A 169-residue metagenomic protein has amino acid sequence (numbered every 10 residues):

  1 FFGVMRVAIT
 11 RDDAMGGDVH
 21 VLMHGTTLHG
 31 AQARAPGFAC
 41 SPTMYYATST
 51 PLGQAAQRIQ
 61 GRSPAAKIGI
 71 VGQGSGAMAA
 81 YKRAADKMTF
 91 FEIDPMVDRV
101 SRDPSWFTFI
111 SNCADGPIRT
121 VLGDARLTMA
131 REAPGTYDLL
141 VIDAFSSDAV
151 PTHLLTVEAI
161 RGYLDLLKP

Functional and structural regions predicted by a protein language model:
F1-I118, A125-E132, A149-P151, V157: Class I S-adenosylmethionine
M44-Y45, T136, G162: Intrinsically disordered, low-complexity N-terminal regions enriched in serine/proline/glycine with scattered basic
M78, E92, V121-G123, D138-L139 (+1 more regions): Anionic, low-complexity intrinsically disordered segments
A130-V141: A short acidic, Gly/Pro-enriched loop at the edge of an enzyme's catalytic core that lines a small-molecule cofactor
A144-F145: Conserved NAD(P)H cofactor-binding loop of Rossmann-fold oxidoreductase domains
L155-P169: A short glycine-rich, Lys/Arg-flanked "PGG" loop and its adjoining helix->strand segment in the class I
